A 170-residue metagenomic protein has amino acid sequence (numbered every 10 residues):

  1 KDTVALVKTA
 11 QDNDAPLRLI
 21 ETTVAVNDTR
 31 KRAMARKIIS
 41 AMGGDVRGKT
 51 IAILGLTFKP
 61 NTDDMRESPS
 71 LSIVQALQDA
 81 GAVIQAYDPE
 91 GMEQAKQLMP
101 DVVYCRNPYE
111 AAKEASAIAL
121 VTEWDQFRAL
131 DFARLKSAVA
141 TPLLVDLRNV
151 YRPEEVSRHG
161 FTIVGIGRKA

Functional and structural regions predicted by a protein language model:
K1-A170: Structural/interface elements that position substrates and couple domains in central-metabolism enzymes
